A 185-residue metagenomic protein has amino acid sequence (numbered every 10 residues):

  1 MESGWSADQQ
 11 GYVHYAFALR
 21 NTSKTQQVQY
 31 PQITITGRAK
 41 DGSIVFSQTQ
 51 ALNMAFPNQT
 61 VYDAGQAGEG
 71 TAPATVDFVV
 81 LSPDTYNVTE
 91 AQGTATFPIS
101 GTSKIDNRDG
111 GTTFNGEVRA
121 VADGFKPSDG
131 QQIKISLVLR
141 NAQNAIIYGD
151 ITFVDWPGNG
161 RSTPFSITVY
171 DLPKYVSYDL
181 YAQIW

Functional and structural regions predicted by a protein language model:
Q10-F17, G110-G116: Short, solvent-exposed loop/turn segments enriched in Ser/Thr/Gly
L19-S23, I33-A39: N-terminal beta-strand/beta-hairpin edge segment
L19-T25, R119-P127: Asparagine-centered strand-capping/turn motif at beta-strand->loop junctions
Q26-I33, F46-T49, P127-I135, Y148-D150: Short, hydrophobic/aromatic beta-strand segments
I33-I35, I135-L137, Y178-L180: Short beta-strand elements bearing conserved aromatic residues within extracellular beta-rich modules
T36-F46, V138-Y148: Short aromatic-acidic-glycine turn motif
I44-A72, I147-L172: Intrinsically disordered, low-complexity Pro/Gly/Ser/Thr-rich segments with frequent PxxP/GP/PP motifs and embedded
A67-G111, I146-I151, D155, Y170-W185: Terminal connector regions
